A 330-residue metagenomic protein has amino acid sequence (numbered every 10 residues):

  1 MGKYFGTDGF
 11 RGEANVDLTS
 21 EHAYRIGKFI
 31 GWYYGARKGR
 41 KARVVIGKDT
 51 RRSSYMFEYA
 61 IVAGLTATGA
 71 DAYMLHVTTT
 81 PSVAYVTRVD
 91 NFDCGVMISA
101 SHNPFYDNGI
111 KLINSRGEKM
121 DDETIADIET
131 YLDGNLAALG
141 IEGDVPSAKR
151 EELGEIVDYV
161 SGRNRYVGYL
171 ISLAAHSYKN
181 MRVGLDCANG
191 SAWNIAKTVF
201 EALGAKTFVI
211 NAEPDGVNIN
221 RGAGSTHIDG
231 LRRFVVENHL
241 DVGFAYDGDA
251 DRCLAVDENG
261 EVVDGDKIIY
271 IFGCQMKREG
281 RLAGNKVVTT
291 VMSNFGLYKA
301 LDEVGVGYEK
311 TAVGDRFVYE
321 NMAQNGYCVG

Functional and structural regions predicted by a protein language model:
M1-A63, A67-T68, E152-M181: An N-terminal, well-structured beta->alpha segment
F5-G6, I46, A72-V77, M97-I98 (+7 more regions): General beta-strand structural signal in soluble alpha/beta enzymes
E13, N108-V236: Gly/Ser/Thr-enriched, mixed-charge loops and adjacent short helices that form phosphate/oxyanion-binding elements
F29-K38, R233-F234, C274-R278: A short, N-terminal amphipathic alpha-helix
G39-K41, F92-D93, L240, L282 (+1 more regions): Short, high-confidence coil segments that cap the C-terminus of an alpha-helix and link into the following beta-strand
R43-D107, T198-V256, Y319: N-terminal small/polar loop signature for handling phosphorylated ligands or for N-terminal nucleophile
L112-S115, L254-E258, D302: Short beta-strand-to-turn element immediately C-terminal to the catalytic PLP-Schiff-base lysine in fold type I
A126-V167, N259-G330: Proline/glycine-rich low-complexity loops and linkers
